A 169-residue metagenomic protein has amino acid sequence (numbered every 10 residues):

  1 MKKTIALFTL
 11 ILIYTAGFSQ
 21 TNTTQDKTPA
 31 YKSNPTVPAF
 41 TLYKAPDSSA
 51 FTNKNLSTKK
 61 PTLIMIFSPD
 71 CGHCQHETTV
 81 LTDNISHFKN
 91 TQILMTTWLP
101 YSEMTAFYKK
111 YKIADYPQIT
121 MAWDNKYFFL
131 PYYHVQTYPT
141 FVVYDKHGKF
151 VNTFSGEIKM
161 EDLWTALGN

Functional and structural regions predicted by a protein language model:
M1-Q25: Bacterial Sec-dependent N-terminal signal peptides
T21-K54: N-terminal "domain-start" segment that seeds a small globular fold
P38, T62, Y138-P139: Short loop/turn microsegments at loop-to-beta-strand junctions
P46-D47, K126, H147: Residue-level recognition of short loop/turn positions
T52-Q75, L81: Short active-site neighborhood of thiol/selenol oxidoreductases, capturing the structured segment around
Q75-I113, F128-P131: Structural microenvironment flanking redox-active thiols in thiol-disulfide oxidoreductases
Y111-V142: Short, internal strand/loop/helix patches that form the active-site neighborhood or redox-interaction surface
T137, V143-N169: Thiol-/selenol-based redox modules, centered on thioredoxin-like and closely related oxidoreductase domains
